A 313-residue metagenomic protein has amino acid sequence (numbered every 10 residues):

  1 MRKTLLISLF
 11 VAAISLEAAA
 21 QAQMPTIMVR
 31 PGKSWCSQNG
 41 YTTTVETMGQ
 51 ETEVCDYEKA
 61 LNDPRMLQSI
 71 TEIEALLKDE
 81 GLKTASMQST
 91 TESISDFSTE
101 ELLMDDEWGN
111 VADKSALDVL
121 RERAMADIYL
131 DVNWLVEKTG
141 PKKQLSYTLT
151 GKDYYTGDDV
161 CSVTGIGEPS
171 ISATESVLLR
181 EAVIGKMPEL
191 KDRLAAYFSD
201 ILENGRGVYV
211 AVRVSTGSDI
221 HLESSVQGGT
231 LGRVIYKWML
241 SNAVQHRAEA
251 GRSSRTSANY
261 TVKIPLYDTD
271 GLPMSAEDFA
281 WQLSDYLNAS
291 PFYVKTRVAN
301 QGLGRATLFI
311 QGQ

Functional and structural regions predicted by a protein language model:
K3-I14: Sec-dependent N-terminal signal peptides
S15-Q21: Sec/Tat signal peptide C-region and signal peptidase I cleavage site
Q21-Y41, D158-A250, F279, V298 (+1 more regions): C-terminal/domain-edge helix-coil "capping" segments
S37-G40, I94-S98, T139-K142: Extracytoplasmic/secreted cell-surface and envelope-processing proteins
T43-Y129, T230-L266, L272-N288: N-terminal segment of the mature soluble domain
I128-A173, Q301-Q313: Amphipathic beta-strand/beta-sheet edge segments enriched in Tyr/Trp
N133-K138, H246-S253, K295-A299: Short amphipathic beta-strand and strand-loop transition segments with alternating hydrophobic
Q282-Q313: C-terminal basic regulatory modules in eukaryotic proteins
